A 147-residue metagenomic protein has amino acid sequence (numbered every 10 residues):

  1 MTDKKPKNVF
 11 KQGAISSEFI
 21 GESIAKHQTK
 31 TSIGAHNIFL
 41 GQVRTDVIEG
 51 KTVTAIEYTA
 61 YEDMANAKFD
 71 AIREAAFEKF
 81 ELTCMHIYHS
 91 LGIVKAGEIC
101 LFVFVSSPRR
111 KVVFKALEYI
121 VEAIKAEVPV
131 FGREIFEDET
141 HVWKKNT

Functional and structural regions predicted by a protein language model:
M1-I99, P108, K115-T147: N-terminal, polar/charged subdomain of small-to-medium soluble alpha/beta proteins
F104-S106: Short hydrophobic/aromatic beta-strand micro-patches that form the beta-sheet surface supporting nucleotide- or nucleic
